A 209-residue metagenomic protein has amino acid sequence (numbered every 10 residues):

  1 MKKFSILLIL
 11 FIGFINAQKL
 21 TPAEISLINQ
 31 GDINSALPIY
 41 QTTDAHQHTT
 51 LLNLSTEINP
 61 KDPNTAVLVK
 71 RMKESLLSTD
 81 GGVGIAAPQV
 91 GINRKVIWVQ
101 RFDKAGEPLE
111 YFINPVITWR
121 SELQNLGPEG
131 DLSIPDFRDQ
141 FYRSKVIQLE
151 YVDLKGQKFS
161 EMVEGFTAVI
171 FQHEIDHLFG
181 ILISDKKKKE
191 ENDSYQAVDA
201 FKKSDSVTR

Functional and structural regions predicted by a protein language model:
F4-G13: Sec-dependent N-terminal signal peptides
A17-R209: Positively charged
